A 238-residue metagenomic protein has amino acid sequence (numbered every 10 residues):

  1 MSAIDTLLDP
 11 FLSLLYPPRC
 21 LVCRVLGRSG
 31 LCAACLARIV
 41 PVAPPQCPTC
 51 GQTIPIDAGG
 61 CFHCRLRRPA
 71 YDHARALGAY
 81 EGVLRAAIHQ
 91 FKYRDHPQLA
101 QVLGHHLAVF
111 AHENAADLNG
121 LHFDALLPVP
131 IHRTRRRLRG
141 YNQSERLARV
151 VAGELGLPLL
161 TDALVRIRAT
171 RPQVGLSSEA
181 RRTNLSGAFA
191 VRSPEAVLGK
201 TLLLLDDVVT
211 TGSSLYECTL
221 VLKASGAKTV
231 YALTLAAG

Functional and structural regions predicted by a protein language model:
M1-G238: Glycine-rich phosphate/pyrophosphate-handling loop used in enzymes and phosphotransfer proteins
